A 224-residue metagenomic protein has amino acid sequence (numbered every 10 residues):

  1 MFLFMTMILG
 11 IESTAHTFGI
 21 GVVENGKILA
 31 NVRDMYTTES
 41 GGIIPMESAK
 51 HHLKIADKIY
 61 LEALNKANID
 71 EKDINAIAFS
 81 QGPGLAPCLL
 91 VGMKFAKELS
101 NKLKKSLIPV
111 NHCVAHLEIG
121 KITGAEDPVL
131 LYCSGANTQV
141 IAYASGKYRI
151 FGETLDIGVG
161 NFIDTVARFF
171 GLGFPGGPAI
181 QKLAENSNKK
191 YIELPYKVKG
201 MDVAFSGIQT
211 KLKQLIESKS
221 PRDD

Functional and structural regions predicted by a protein language model:
T6, S13-T14, L29-N31, E126 (+2 more regions): A short helix-loop
T6-P83: N-terminal beta-alpha supersecondary unit
D70-D73, F95-V114: Nucleotide and nucleotide-moiety/phosphate-recognizing core
F79-K105: Short Gly/Thr/Asp-enriched flexible loops that form oxyanion-binding sites at enzyme active sites
F79-L85, N111-L117, N137: Acidic, glycine-rich active-site loops and adjacent beta-strand->loop/helix elements that engage anionic groups
K105, P109-V129: Conserved phosphate-binding catalytic cores of ATP/NTP-utilizing and phosphoryl-transfer enzymes
